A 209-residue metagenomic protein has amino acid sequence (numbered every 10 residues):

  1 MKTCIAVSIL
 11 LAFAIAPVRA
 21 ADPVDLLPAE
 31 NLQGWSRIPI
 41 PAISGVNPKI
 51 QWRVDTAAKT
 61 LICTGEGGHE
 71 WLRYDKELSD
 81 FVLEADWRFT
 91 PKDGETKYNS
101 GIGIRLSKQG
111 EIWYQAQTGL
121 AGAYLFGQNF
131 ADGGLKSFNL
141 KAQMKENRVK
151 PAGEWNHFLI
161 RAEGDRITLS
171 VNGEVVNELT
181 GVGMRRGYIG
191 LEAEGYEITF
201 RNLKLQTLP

Functional and structural regions predicted by a protein language model:
M1-C4: Positively charged n-region of N-terminal signal peptides that target proteins for export
A6-A16: Bacterial N-terminal signal peptides
A20-P209: Carbohydrate-interacting regions of secretory-pathway proteins
